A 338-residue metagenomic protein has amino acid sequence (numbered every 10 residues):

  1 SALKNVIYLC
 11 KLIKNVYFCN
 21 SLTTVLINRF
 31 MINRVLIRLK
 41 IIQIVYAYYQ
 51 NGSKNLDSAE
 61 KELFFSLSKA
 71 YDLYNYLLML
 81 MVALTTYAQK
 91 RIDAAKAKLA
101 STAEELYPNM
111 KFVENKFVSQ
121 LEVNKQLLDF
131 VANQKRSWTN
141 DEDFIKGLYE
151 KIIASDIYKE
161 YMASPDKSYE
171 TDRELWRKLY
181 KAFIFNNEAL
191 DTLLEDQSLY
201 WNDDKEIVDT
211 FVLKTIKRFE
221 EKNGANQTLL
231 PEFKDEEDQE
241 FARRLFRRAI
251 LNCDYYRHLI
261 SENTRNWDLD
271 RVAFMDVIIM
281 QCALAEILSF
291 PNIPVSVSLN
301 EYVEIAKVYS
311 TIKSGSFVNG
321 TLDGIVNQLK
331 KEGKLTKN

Functional and structural regions predicted by a protein language model:
S1-V6: Hydrophobic alpha-helical membrane-insertion segments
I7-K11, Y17-I27, I41: Short, positively charged and aromatic/hydrophobic N-terminal segments
T24-N338: Class I Rossmann-like S-adenosyl-L-methionine
